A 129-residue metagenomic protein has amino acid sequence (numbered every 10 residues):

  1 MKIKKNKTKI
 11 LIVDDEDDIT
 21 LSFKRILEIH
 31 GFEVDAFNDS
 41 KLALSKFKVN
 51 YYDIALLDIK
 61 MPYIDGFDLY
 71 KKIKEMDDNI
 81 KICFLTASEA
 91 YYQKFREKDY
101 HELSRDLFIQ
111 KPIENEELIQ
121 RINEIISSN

Functional and structural regions predicted by a protein language model:
M1-K9, E114-N129: Non-catalytic signal-transmission and effector/linker regions of two-component phosphorelay proteins
D14, D58, T86: Active-site residues of response regulator receiver
D17-D35, L103: Two-component/phosphorelay signaling modules centered on CheY-like receiver
A36-I54: Acidic, metal-coordinating helix/loop segments flanking the phosphotransfer/catalytic sites of two-component signaling
N38-D39, D65-L69: Acidic catalytic/metal-coordinating carboxylates
S45, F67-D78: Short amphipathic alpha-helix used as the core "switch/output" element in two-component signaling
M61: Receiver (REC) domain active-site loop signature in two-component systems and cognate sites in sensor histidine kinases
D68, E89-I109, E116, Q120: Alpha4 helix (beta4-alpha4-beta5 surface) of REC/receiver domains from two-component response regulators
